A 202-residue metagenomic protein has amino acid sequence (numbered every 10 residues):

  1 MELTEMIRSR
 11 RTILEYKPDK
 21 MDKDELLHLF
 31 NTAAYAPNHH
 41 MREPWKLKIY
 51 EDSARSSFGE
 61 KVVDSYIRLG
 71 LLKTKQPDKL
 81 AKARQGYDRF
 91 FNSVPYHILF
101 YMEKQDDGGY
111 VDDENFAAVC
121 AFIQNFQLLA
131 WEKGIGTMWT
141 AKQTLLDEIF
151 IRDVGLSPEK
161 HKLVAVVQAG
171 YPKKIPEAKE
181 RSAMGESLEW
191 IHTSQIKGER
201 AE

Functional and structural regions predicted by a protein language model:
M1-S93, E199-E202: N-terminal amphipathic, basic helical "cap/leader" segment at the start of enzyme domains
E5-T12, K162-E202: C-terminal helix-cap and adjacent tail motif
A33, I98, K104-R152: Small-aliphatic-rich amphipathic alpha-helix that forms the alpha element of a beta-alpha
P37, S57, Q105-D107, K174-P176 (+1 more regions): Short, acidic Gly/Pro/Ser/Thr-rich loop/turn segments
I49-E51, L99, Q168: Short, well-ordered beta-strand micro-motif
P95-H97, V164: Structural motif
F150-K162: Short, electropositive alpha-helical surface patch
